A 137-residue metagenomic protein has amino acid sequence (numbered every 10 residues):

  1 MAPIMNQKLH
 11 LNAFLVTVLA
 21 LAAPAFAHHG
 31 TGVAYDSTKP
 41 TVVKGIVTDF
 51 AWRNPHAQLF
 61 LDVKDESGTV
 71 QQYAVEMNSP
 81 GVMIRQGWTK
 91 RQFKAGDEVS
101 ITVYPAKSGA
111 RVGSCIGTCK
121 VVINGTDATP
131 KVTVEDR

Functional and structural regions predicted by a protein language model:
A2-L15: Bacterial N-terminal signal peptides that target proteins for export
A22-P24: N-terminal signal peptide c-region/cleavage motif recognized by signal peptidases
F26-T41: Short boundary/loop segments of OB/S1/cold-shock single-stranded nucleic-acid-binding domains
V43-V47: Conserved hydrophobic positions within beta-strands
R53-K64: Short aromatic-glycine-enriched beta-strand elements
M77-R85: Short, structured beta-strand/loop micro-motifs enriched in basic residues and often containing a Trp
R85-I101: Short nucleic-acid-contacting surface segments enriched for D/E, G, S/T with interspersed K/R
A106-E135: OB-fold/S1-family single-stranded nucleic acid-binding modules
